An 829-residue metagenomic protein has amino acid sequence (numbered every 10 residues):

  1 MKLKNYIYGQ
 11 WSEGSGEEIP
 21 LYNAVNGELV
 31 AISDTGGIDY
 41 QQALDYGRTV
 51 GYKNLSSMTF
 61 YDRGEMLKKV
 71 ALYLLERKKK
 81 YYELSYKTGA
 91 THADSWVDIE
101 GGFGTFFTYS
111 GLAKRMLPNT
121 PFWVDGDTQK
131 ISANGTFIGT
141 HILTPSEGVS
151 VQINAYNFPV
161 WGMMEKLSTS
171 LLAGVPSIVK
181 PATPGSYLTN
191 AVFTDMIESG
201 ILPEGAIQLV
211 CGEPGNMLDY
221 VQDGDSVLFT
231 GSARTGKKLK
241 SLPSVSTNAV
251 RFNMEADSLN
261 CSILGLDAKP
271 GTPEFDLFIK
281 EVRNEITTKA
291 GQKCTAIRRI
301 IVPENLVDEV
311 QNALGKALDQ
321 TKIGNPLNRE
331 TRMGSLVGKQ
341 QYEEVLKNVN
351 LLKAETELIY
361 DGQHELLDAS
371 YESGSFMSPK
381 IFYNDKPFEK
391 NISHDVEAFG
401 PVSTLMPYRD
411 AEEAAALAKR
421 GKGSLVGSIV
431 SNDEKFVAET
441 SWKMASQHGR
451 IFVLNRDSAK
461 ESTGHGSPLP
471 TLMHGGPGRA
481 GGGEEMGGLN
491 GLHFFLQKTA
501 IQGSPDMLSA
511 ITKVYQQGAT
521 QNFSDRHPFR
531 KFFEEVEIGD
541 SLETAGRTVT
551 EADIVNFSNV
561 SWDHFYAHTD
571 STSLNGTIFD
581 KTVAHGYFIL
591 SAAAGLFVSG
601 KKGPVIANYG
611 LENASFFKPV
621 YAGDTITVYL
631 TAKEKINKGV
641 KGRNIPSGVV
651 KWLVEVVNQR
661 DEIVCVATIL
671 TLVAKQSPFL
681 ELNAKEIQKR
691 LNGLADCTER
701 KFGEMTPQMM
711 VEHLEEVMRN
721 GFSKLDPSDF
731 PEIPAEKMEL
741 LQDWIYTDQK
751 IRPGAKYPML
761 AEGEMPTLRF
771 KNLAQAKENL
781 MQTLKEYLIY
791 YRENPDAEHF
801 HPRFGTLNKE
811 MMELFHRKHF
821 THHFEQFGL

Functional and structural regions predicted by a protein language model:
M1-G135, Q320, V337: N-terminal Rossmann-like NAD(P)+-binding subdomain of aldehyde/semialdehyde dehydrogenases
V25-I32, E65, I201-E204, D223-G224 (+3 more regions): Conserved C-terminal structural/oligomerization subdomain of aldehyde/semialdehyde dehydrogenase
L117-L277, Y408, E461, G483: Rossmann-like NAD(P) dinucleotide-binding subdomain of oxidoreductase/dehydrogenase enzymes
S199-G200, G224-S226, T235-F388, A411-E412 (+3 more regions): ALDH superfamily catalytic-core signature
D525-T582, K675: Catalytic strand-loop segment that frames the active site of acyl-thioester-processing enzymes
P528-I538, F616, V620-T625, Y629-Q676: HotDog/MaoC-like acyl-thioester-processing domains
N575-A584, F588-E634: Hydrophobic beta-strand-centered segment that forms part of the acyl-chain substrate-binding groove
C697-I751, E786-L829: Short, contiguous alpha-helical
